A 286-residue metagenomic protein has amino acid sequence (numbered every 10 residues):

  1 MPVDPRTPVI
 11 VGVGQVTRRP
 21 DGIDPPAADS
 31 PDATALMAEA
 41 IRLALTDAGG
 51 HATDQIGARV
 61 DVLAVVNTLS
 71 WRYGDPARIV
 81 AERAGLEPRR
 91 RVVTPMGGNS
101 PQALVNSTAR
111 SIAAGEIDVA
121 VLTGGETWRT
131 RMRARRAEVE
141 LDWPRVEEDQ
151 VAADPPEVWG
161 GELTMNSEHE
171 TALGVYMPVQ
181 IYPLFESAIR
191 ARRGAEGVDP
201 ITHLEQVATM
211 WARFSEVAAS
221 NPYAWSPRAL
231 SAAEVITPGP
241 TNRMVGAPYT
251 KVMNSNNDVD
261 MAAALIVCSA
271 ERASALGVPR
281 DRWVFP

Functional and structural regions predicted by a protein language model:
M1-V93, R110-I117, G124-R272, L276-P286: Conserved "HGTGT" condensation-loop signature of ketosynthase/thiolase-family condensing enzymes that catalyze
S100-A103, G115-V121: Elongated alpha-helical scaffolds
Q102-R110: Conserved phosphate-binding catalytic cores of ATP/NTP-utilizing and phosphoryl-transfer enzymes
